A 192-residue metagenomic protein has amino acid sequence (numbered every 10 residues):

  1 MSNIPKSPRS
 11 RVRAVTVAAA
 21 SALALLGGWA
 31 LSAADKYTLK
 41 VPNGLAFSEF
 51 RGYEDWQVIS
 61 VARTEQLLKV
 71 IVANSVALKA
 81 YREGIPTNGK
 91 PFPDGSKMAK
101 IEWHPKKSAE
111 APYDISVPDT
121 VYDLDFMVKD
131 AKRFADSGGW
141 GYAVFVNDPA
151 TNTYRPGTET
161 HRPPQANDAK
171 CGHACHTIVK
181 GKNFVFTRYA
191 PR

Functional and structural regions predicted by a protein language model:
N3-A19: Bacterial N-terminal signal peptides that target proteins for export
T16-G28: Bacterial N-terminal signal peptides
A18-A20, T64, V76: Enrichment for repetitive, rod-forming helical segments
G28-A34: Sec/Tat signal peptide C-region and signal peptidase I cleavage site
K36-E65, G89-R192: Sequence context surrounding c-type heme c attachment/ligation sites in exported
V70-N88, A109-P112: N-terminal post-signal-peptidase region of extra-cytosolic proteins
